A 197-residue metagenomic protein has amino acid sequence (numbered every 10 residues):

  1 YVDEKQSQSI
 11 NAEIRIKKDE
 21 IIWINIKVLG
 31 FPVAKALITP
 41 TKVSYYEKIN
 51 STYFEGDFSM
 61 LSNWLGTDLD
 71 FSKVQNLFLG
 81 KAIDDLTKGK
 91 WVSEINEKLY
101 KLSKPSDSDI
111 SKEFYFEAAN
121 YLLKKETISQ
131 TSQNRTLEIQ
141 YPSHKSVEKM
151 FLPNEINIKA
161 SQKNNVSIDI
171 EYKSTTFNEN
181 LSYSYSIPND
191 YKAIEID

Functional and structural regions predicted by a protein language model:
Y1, L29-F31, S161-K163: Hydrophobic lipid-interacting interfaces of membrane-associated proteins
Y1-E4, S9-D19, P188, A193: Polybasic/polar functional segments that serve as interface/processing modules
E4-Q6, G30, S108, Q133: Residue-level signal for glycine
S7-N11, I26, F31, I38-P40 (+3 more regions): Extended beta-sheet lipid-handling architectures
E13-I14, V33-K35, E113-Y115, S143: Short, surface-exposed charged micro-motifs
I21-S72: An acidic-aromatic
F58, S62-P105: Hydrophobic, well-structured mid-protein blocks that either form specific transmembrane helices
I95-I196: Gly/Pro-enriched, hydrophobic low-complexity segments that function as extracytoplasmic propeptides/linkers
